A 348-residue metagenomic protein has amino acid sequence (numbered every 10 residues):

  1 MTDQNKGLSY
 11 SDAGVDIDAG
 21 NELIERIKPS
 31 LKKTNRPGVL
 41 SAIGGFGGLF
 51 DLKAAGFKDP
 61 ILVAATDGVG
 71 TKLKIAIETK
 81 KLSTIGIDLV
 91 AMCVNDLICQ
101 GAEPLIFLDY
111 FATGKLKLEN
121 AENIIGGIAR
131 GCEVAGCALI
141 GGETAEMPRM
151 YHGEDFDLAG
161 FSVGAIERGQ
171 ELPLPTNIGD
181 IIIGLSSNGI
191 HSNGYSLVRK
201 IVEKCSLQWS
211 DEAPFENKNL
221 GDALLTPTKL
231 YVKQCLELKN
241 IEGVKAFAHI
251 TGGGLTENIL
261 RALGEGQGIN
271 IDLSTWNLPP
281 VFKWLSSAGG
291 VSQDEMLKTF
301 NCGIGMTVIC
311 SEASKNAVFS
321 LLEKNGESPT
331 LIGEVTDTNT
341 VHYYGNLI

Functional and structural regions predicted by a protein language model:
M1, Y10-T34, V39: Acidic/polar, glycine-rich intrinsically disordered N-terminal extensions of enzymes
D3-G14, P29, N120-A138, Y151-F156 (+3 more regions): Glycine-/charge-enriched secondary-structure boundary and capping motifs
P29-N188: Glycine-rich phosphate/pyrophosphate-binding loop regions near the starts of catalytic domains
G101-E103, L197, G243, S328: Short loop/turn motifs at secondary-structure junctions
L108-D109, G153, H191, V198-I201 (+1 more regions): Active-site-proximal loop/short-helix segments that contain or immediately flank catalytic acid/base residue(s)
Q170-N217: Short, acidic (Asp/Glu-rich) active-site segment that either coordinates a divalent metal cofactor
